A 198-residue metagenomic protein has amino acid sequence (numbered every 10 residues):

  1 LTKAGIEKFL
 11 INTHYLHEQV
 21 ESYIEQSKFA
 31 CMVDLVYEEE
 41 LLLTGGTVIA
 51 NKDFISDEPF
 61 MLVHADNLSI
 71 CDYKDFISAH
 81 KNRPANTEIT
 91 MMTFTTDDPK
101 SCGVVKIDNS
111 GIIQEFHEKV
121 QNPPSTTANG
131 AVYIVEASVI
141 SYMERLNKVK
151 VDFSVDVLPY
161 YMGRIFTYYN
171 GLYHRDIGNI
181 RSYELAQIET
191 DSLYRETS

Functional and structural regions predicted by a protein language model:
L1-H64, L68, D75, Y142 (+1 more regions): Conserved N-terminal catalytic core of the sugar/cofactor nucleotidyltransferase
K8, T93, K106, I134-E136 (+1 more regions): Short, well-ordered beta-strand micro-motif
M32-V33, A85-N86, I112-F116: Rossmann-fold dehydrogenase core element
L35, I89, I165-T167: Conserved beta-strand scaffold positions in the cores of enzyme catalytic domains, especially in NTP/NDP-utilizing
M61, L68, K74-K81, D97 (+1 more regions): Catalytic-core segments of class I nucleotidyltransferases/pyrophosphorylases that form NMP-activated intermediates
P84-T95: A short, conserved acidic/glycine-rich loop-to-beta-strand motif that forms the donor nucleotide-sugar/metal
K106-I112: Short acidic-glycine loop/turn motifs at beta-strand connectors
